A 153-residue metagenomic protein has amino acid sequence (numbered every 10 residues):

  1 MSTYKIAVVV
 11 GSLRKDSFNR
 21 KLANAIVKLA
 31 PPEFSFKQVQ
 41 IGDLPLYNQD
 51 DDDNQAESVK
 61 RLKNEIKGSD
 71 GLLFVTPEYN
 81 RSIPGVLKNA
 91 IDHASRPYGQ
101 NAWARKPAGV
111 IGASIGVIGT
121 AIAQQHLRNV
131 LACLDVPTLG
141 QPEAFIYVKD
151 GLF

Functional and structural regions predicted by a protein language model:
M1-A7, K60, P137-F153: Glycine-rich phosphate/pyrophosphate-binding loop and the adjoining helix
S2-E33: N-terminal beta1-alpha1 ligand-phosphate binding loop
V10, Q40, G112: Short beta-strand/turn micro-motifs composed of small residues that flank or help shape donor/cofactor-binding pockets
K15-F18, Y47, S82-I83, G119-T120: Secondary-structure boundary/capping motif
E33-L46, P137-Y147: Short beta-strand elements in bilobed, periplasmic/extracellular small-molecule ligand-binding domains
I41-E57, F153: N-terminal beta-loop-helix "entrance" segment that forms/cooperates in small-molecule cofactor or anionic ligand
N54-D135: Helix-loop-strand module that forms the ligand-binding subsite of alpha/beta enzymes
